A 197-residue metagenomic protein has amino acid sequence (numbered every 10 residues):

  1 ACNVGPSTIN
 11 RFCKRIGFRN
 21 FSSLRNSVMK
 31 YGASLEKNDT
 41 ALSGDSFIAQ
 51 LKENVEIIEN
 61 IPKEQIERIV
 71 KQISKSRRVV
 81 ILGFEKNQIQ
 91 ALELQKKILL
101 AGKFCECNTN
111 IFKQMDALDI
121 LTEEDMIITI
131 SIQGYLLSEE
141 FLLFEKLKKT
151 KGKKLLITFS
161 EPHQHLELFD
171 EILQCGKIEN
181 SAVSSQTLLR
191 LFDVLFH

Functional and structural regions predicted by a protein language model:
C2-R68: HTH-adjacent hinge/linker in prokaryotic transcriptional regulators
E64-I69, K113-A117: Short, charged beta->alpha transition segments
S74-H197: Glycine-rich phosphate-binding loops that contact phosphosugars or nucleotide phosphates
